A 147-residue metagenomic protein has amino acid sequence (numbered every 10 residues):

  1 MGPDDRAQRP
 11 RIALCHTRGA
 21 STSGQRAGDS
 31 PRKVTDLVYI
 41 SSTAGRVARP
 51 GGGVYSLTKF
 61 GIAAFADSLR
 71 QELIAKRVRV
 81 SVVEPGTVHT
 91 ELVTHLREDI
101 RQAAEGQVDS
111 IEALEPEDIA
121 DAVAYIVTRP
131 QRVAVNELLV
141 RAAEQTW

Functional and structural regions predicted by a protein language model:
M1-G2: Substrate-binding pocket helix/loop in short-chain dehydrogenase/reductase
H16, T58: Active-site helix of classical SDR
R18-V34: A short helix-coil junction within the Rossmann-fold of NAD(P)-dependent oxidoreductases
S21, Q71-I74: Alpha-helical segment proximal to the catalytic Tyr-Lys
S42: Residue(s) in the substrate-gating loop at a strand-loop-helix junction that position the organic substrate next
V47-G53: Active-site loop immediately N-terminal to the catalytic Tyr-X3-Lys motif of short-chain dehydrogenase/reductase
V82-V83, Q102-W147: C-terminal helical subdomain
